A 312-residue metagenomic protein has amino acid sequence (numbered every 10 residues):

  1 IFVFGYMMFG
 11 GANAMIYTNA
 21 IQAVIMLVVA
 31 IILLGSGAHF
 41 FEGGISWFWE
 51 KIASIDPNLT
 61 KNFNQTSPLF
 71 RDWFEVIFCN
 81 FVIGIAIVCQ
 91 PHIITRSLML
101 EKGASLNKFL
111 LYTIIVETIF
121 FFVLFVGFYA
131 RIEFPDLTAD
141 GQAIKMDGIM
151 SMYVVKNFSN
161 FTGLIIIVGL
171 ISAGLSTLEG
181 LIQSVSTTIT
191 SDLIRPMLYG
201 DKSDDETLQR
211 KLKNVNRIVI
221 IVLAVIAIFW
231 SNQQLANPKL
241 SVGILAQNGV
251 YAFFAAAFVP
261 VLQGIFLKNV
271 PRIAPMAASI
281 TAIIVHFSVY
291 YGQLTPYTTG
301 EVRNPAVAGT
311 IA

Functional and structural regions predicted by a protein language model:
I1-A312: Membrane-embedded helix-loop-helix hairpins and adjacent transmembrane boundary segments in multi-pass transporters
